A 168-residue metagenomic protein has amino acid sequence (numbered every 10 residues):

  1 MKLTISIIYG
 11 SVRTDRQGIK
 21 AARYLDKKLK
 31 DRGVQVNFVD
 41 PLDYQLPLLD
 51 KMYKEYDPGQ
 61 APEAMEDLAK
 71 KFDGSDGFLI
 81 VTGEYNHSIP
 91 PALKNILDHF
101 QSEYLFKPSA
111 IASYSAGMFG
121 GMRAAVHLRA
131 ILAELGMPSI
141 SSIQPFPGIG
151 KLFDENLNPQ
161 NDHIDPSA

Functional and structural regions predicted by a protein language model:
M1, P138-A168: Glycine-rich phosphate/pyrophosphate-binding loop and the adjoining helix
M1-T82, S88-N95, P159-S167: N-terminal beta1-alpha1-beta2 submodule of the flavodoxin-like/Rossmannoid cofactor-binding fold
L3, N95, I111, H127-I131 (+1 more regions): Hydrophobic alpha-helical segments of small multi-pass membrane proteins
G18-A21, I111-R129: Rossmann-like NAD(P)(H) cofactor-binding subdomain of soluble oxidoreductases
Y24-D31, L128-S139: Active-site-adjacent alpha-helix of alpha/beta-hydrolase-fold enzymes
T82-G83, P108: Short, proline-centered helix/strand-breaking motifs
N86-H87, M118: Glycine-rich nucleotide phosphate-binding loop and flanking beta-alpha elements of Rossmann-like dinucleotide-binding
H99-S115, E134-P147: Short, acidic/small-residue loops that bind anionic groups at enzyme active sites
